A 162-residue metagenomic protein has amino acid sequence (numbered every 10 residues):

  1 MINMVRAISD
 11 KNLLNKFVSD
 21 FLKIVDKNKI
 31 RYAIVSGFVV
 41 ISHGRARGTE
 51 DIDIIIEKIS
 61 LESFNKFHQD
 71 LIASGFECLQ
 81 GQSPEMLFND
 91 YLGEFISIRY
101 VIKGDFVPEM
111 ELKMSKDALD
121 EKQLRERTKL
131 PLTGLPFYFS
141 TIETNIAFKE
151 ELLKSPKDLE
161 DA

Functional and structural regions predicted by a protein language model:
M1-A162: Compositionally biased terminal segments of proteins
